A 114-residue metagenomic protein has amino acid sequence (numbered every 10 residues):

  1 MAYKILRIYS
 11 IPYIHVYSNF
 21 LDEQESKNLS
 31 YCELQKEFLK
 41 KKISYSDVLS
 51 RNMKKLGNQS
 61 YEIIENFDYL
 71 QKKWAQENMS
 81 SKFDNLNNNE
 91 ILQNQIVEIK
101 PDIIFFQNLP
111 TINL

Functional and structural regions predicted by a protein language model:
M1-E65: N-terminal subdomain of nucleotide-sugar transferases
S10-Y13, K42-K55, I64-L114: Extended catalytic core of nucleotide-activated donor transferases of GT-like folds
